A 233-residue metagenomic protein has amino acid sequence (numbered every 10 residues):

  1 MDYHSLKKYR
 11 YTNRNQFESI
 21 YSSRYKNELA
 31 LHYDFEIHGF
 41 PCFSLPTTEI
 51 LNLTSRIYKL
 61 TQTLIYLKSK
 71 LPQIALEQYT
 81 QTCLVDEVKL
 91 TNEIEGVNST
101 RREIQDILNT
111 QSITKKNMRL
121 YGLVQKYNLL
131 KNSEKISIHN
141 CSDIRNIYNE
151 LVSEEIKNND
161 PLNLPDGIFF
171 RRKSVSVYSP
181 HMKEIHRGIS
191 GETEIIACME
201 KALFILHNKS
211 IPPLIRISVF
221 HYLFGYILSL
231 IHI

Functional and structural regions predicted by a protein language model:
M1-I231: FIC/Doc superfamily catalytic core
